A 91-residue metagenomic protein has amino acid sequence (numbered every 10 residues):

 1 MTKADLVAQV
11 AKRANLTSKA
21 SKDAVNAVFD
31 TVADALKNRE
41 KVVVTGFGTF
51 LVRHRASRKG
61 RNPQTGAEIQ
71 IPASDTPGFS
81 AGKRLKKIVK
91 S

Functional and structural regions predicted by a protein language model:
M1-S91: Strongly charged
